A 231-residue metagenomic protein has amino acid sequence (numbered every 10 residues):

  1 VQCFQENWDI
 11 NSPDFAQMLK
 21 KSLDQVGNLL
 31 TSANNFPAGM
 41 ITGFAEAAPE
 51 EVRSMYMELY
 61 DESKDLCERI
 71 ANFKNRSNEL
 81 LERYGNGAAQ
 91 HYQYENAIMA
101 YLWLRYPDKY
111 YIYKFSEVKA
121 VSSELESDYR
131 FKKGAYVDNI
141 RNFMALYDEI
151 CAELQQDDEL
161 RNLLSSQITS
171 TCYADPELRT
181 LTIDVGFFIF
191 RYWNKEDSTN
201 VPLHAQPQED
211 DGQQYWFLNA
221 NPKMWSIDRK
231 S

Functional and structural regions predicted by a protein language model:
V1-H91, P107-G212: An N-terminal alpha-helical hairpin/helix-loop-helix interaction module that forms a charged, gly/pro-flexible surface
I98-R105, K119: Contiguous, well-ordered alpha-helical segments that form the cores/surfaces of helical PPI scaffolds
R105-Y106, P222: Generic secondary-structure microfeatures
Q213-F217: Boundary/junction segments of secreted and surface-exposed precursor proteins
N219-S226: Short polar catalytic/cofactor-binding loops
S231: Conserved small/polar residues in nucleotide/adenosyl-binding loops
